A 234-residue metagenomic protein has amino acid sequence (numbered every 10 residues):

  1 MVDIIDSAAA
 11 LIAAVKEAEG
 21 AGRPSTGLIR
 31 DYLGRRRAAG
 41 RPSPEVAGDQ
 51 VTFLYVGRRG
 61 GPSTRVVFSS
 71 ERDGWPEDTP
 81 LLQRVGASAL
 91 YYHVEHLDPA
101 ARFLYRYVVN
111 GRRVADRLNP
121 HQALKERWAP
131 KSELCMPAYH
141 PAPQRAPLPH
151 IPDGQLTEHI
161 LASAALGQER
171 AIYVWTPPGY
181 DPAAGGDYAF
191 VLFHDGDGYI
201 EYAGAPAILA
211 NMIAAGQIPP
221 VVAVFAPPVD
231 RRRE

Functional and structural regions predicted by a protein language model:
M1-G57, P137-H150: Non-catalytic, glycine-rich low-complexity segments
S7, L134-Y173: Compositionally biased low-complexity segments at domain edges in trafficked proteins and select soluble regulators
R41-A100, N110-Y139, A162-A164: Aromatic-rich carbohydrate-binding modules that target alpha-glucans
V66, A101-G111, V174, G186-Y188: Short beta-strand segments enriched for Tyr within beta-sheet-rich domains, predominantly fibronectin type III
L104-V108, R117-N119, A183-G186, E201-P206 (+1 more regions): Short, solvent-exposed loop/turn and secondary-structure capping segments
G154, I160-Q168, L192-E234: Cap/lid segment of the alpha/beta-hydrolase catalytic domain
Y173-T176, A184-G196: Short beta-strand element of the alpha/beta-hydrolase
P178-G186, I213-Q217: Surface-exposed acidic, glycine-flexible loop patches that form ligand/cofactor-binding and adhesion interfaces
